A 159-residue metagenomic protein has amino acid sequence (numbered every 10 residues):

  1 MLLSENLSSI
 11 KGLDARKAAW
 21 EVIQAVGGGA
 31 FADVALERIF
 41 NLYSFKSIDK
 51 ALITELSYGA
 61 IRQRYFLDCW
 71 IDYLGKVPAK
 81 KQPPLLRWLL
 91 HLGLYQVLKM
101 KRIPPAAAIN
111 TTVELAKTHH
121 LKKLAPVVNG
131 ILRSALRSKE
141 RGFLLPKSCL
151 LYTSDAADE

Functional and structural regions predicted by a protein language model:
M1-S154: Class I Rossmann-like S-adenosyl-L-methionine
D155-E159: A short, hydrophobic C-terminal helix/tail in secreted or cell-surface proteins
